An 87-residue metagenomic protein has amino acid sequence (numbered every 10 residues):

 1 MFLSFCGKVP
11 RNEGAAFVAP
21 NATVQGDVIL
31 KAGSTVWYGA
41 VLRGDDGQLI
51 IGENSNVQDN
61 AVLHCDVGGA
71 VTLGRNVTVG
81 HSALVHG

Functional and structural regions predicted by a protein language model:
M1-A16: Extreme N-terminal tail/first-helix region
G14, A19-P20, Q25-G26, K31-A32 (+8 more regions): Left-handed beta-helix
L49: A short, polar/charged loop-to-alpha-helix boundary motif
